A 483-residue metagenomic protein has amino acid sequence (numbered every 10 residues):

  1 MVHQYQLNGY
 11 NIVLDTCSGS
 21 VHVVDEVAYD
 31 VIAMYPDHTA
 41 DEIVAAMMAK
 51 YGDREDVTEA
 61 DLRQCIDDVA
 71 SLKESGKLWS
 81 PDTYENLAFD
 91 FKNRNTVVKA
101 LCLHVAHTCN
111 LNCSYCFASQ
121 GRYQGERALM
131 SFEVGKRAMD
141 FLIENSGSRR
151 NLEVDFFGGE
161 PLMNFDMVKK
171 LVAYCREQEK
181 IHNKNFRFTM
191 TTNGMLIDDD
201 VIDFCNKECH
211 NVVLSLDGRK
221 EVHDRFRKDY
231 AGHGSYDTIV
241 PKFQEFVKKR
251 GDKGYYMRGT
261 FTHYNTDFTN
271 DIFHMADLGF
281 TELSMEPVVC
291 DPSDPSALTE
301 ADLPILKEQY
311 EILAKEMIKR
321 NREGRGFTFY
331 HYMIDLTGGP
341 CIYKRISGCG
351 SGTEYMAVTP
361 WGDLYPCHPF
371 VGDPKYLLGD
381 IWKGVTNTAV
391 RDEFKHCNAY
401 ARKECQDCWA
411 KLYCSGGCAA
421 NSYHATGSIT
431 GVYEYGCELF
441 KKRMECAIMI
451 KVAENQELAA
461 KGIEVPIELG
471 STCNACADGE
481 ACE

Functional and structural regions predicted by a protein language model:
M1-Y35: Acidic, low-complexity/disordered tracts enriched in E/D and polar residues
H38-R54: Short acidic, hydrophobic short linear motifs in intrinsically disordered regions
D56-D203, K207-E208: Conserved alpha-helical substructure of the radical SAM core
R63, E221-D237, Q244, K248-G352 (+1 more regions): Radical SAM enzyme [4Fe-4S]-AdoMet core and its adjacent flexible, acidic and glycine-rich loops/tails across
T108-A118, P366-P369, K403-A420, N474-A481: Local cysteine-cluster metal-coordination motifs and their immediate loop/turn environment, predominantly Fe-S cluster
G135, M139-D155, N164-V288: Radical SAM/AdoMet-radical enzyme domain recognition
M139-F157, F394-H396, V432-C476: Short Fe-S-cluster ligation motifs
I305-G338, H368-S415: C-terminal accessory region of radical SAM enzymes
